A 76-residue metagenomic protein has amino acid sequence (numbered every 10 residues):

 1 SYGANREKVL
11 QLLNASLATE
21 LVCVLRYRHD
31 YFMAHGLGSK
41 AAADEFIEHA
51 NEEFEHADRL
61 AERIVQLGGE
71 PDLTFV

Functional and structural regions predicted by a protein language model:
S1-S16: Disorder-to-helix initiation segments
L21-C23, R28-F75: Conserved alpha-helical segments that form or flank metal/cofactor-binding pockets of metalloenzymes
